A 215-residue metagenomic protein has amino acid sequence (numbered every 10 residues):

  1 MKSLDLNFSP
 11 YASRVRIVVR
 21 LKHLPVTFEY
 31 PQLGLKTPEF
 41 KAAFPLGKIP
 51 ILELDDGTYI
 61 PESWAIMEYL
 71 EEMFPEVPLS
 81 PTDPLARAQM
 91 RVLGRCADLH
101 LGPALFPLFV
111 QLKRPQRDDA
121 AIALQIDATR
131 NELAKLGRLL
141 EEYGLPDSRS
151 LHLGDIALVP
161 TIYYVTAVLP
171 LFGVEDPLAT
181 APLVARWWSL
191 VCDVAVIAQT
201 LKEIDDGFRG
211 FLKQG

Functional and structural regions predicted by a protein language model:
M1-A123, R130, E141-G144: GST-like domain detector, emphasizing the conserved glutathione-binding G-site in the N-terminal thioredoxin-like
F28, R149, T200-L201: A generic structural-conservation signal
D55, V159, E203: Conserved residues at the C-terminal ends of beta-strands
A97-D193: GST-like fold's C-terminal all-alpha helical module
V194-A195, Q199: A late-sequence structural motif
I204-G215: Acidic/histidine-enriched, glycine/proline-rich intrinsically disordered or flexible terminal extensions
